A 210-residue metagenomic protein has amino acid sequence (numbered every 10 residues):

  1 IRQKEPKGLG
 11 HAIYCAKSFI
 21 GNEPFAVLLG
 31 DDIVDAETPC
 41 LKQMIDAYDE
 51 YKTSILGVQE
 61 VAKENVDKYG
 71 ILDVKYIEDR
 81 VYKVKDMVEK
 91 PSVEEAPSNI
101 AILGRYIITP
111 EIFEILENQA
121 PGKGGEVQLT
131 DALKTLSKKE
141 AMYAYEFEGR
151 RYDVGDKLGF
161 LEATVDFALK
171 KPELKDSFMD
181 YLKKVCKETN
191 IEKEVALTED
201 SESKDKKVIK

Functional and structural regions predicted by a protein language model:
I1-V74, P110, L116-Q119: Conserved beta-loop-beta/alpha segment of the NTase-like Rossmann-fold superfamily that binds/positions NTPs
A16, V27, V34, V58-V61 (+11 more regions): Extended aliphatic helical segments
A26, I45-D49, E78-D180: Catalytic-core segments of class I nucleotidyltransferases/pyrophosphorylases that form NMP-activated intermediates
E64-V74, N99, E126-Q128, Y143-G149 (+1 more regions): Noncatalytic linker/hinge segments flanking ATPase motor cores
L158-K210: Hydrophobic helical membrane-anchoring modules
